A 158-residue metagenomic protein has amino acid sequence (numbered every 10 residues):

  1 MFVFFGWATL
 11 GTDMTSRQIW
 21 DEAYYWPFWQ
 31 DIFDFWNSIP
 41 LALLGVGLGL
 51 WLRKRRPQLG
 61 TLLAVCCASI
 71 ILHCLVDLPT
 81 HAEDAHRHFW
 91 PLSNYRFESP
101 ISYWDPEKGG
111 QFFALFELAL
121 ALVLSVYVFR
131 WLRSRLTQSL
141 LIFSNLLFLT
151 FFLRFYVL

Functional and structural regions predicted by a protein language model:
M1-L158: N-terminal membrane-targeting hydrophobic helices
